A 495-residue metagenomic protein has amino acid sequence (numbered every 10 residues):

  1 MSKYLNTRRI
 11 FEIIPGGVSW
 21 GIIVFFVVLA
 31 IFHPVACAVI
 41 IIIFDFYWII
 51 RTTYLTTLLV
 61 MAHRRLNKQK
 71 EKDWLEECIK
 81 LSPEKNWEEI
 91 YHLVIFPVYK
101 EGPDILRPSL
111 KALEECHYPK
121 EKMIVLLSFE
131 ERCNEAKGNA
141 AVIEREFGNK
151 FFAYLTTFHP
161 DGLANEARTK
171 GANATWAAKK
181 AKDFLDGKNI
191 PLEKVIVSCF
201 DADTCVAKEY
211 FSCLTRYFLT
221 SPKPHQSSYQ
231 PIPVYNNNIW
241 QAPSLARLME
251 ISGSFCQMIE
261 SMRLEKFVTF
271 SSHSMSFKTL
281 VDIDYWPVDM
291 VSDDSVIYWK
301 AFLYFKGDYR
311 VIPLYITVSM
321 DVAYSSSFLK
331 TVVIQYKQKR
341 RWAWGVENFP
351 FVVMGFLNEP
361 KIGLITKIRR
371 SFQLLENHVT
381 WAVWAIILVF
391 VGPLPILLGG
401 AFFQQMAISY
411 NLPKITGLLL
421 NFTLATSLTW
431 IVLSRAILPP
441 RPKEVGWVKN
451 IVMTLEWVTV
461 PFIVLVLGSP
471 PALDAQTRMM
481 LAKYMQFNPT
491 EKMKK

Functional and structural regions predicted by a protein language model:
S2-G102, R107-K111: N-proximal low-complexity "stem/linker" segments adjacent to membrane-targeting elements
S2-V18, N86-L106, A167, P360-I386 (+1 more regions): Loop-to-transmembrane boundary segments
I23-T52, T56, Q373-L481: Membrane-embedded multi-pass helical conduit in multi-pass membrane proteins, especially envelope-biosynthetic
N67-E347: Internal catalytic domains of large membrane-associated glycosyltransferases
E71, S326, V352, F356-I365 (+2 more regions): Juxtamembrane inter-helical linkers in multi-pass membrane proteins
K111-V125, F402-S409, M479-K495: Hydrophobic alpha-helical transmembrane segments and immediately flanking/interface helices in integral membrane
N173, A323, L329-K330, I334 (+3 more regions): Membrane-proximal soluble regions of multi-pass membrane proteins
F302-V383, V391-Q405, V464: C-terminal catalytic/acceptor-binding lobe
